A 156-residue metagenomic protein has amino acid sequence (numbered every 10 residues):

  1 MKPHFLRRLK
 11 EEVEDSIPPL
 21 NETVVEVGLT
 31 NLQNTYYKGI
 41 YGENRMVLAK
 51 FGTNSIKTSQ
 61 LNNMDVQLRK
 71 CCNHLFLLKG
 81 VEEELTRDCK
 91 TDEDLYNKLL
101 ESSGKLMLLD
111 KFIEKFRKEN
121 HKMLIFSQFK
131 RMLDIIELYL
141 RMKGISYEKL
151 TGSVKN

Functional and structural regions predicted by a protein language model:
M1-P18, T35, G39-I40: Non-catalytic, charged helical/coil tracts that couple and regulate nucleotide-powered enzyme cores
H4, R8, V47, C72-L78: Short secondary-structure junctions and interdomain/linker hinges
E12-Q33, N54-N156: Conserved Helicase C-terminal RecA-like lobe
E43: Conserved ANL (AMP-binding/adenylate-forming) active-site segment centered on the GW(Y/F)…HTG consensus within
M46-S55: Short, polar/flexible loop-turn hinges at active-site or ligand-entry regions and domain interfaces
